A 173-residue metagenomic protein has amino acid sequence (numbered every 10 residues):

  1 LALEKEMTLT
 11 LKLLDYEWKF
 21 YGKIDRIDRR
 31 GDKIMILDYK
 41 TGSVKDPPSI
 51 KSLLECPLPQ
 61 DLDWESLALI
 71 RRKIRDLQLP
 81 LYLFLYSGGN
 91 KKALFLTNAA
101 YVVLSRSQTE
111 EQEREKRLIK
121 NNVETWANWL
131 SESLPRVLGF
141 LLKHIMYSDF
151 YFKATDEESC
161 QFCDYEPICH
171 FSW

Functional and structural regions predicted by a protein language model:
L1-W173: RecB-family 4Fe-4S metal-dependent nuclease core
